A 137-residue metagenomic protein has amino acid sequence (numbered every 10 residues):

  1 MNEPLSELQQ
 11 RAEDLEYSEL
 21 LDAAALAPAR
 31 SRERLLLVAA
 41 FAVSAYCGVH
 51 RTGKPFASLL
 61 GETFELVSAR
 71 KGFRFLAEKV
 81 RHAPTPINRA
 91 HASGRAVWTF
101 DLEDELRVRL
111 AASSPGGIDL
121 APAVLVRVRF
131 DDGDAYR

Functional and structural regions predicted by a protein language model:
M1-R137: Extended acidic, Ser/Thr- and Pro-enriched interaction/regulatory segments
